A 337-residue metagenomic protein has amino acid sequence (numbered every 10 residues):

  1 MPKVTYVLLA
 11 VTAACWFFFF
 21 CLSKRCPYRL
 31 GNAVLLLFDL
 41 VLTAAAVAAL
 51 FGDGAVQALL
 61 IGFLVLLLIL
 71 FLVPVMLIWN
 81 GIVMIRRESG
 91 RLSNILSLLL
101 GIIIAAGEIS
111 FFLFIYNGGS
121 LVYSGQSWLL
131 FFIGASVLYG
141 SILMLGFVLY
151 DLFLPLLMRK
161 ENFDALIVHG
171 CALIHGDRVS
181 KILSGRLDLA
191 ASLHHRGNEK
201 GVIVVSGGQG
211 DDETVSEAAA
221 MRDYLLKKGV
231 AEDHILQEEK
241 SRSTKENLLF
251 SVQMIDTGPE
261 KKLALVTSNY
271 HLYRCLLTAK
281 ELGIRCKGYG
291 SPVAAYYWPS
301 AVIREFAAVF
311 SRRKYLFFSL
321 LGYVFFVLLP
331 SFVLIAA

Functional and structural regions predicted by a protein language model:
M1-K160, K261-K262, V266-A337: Extended hydrophobic blocks
Q126-S127, G134, V148-L149, P155-A301: A structural signal for short, hydrophobic/glycine-enriched beta-strand patches
